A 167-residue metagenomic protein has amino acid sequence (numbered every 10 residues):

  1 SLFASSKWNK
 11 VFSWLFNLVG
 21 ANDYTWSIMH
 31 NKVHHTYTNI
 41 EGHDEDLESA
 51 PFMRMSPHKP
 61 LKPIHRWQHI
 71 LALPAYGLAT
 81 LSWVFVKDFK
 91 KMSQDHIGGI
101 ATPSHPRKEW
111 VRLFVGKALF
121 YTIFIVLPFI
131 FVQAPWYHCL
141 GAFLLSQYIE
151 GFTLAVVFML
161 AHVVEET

Functional and structural regions predicted by a protein language model:
S1-H105: Membrane-embedded catalytic scaffold of the fatty acid hydroxylase/desaturase
S1-S5, I28-K32, K91-M92, Y137-G141 (+1 more regions): Juxtamembrane/interface segments at transmembrane-helix termini
L18, H69-L81, H105-V157: Alpha-helical bilayer-embedded segments of polytopic membrane proteins, i.e., transmembrane/intramembrane helices
V84, D88, F129-Q133, H162-T167: Transmembrane helix-loop junctions in multipass membrane proteins, especially transporters and channels
